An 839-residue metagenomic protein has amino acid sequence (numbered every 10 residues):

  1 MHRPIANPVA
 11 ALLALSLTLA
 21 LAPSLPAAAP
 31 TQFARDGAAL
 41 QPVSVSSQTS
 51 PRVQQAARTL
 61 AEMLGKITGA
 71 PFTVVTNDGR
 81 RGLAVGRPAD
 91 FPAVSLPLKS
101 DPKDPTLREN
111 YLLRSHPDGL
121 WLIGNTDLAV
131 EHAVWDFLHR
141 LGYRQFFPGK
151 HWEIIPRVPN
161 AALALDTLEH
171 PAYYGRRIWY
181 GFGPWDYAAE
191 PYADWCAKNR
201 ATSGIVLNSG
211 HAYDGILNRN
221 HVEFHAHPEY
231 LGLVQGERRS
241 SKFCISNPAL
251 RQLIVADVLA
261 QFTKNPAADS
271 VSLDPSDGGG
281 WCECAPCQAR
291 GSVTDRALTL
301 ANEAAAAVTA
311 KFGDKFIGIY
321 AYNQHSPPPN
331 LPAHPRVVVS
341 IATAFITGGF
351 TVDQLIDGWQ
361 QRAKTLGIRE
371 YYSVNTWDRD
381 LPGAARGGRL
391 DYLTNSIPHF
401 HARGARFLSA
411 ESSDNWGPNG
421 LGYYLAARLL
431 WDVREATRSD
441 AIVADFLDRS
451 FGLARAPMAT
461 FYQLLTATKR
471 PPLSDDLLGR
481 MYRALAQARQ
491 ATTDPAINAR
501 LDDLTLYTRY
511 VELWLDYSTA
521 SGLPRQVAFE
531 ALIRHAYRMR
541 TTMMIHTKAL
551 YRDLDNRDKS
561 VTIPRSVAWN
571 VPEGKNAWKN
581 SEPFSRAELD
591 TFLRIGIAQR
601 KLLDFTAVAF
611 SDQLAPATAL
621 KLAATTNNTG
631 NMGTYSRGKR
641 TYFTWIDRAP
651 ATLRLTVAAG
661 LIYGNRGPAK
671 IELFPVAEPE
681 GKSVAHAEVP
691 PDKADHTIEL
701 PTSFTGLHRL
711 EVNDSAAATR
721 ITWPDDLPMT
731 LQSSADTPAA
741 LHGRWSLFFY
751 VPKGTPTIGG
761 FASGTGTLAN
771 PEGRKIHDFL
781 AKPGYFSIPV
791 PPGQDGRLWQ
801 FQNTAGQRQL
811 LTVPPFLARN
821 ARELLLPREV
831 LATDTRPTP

Functional and structural regions predicted by a protein language model:
M1-L13: Bacterial N-terminal signal peptides that target proteins for export
A10-A14, L25-L112, V158-T167: Acidic, contiguous N-terminal accessory segments
A56-T59, M63, S100-T299, T309 (+4 more regions): Feature activates predominantly on carbohydrate-active enzymes
K242-L250, A260, T347, D353-L464: Structured mid-domain segments that build the active-site/substrate or prosthetic-cofactor binding neighborhood
G291-V308, G313, P335-V352, R428-S439: Acidic, His- and aromatic-enriched active-site or binding-groove loops in soluble protein domains that engage sugars
A301-P327, G367-S373, L408-S413: Aromatic-lined carbohydrate-recognition surfaces of secreted/lumenal glycan-active proteins
G404, L430-Y663: Catalytic domains of carbohydrate-active enzymes that cleave complex glycans
L589-P839: Acidic, Ser/Thr/Pro
